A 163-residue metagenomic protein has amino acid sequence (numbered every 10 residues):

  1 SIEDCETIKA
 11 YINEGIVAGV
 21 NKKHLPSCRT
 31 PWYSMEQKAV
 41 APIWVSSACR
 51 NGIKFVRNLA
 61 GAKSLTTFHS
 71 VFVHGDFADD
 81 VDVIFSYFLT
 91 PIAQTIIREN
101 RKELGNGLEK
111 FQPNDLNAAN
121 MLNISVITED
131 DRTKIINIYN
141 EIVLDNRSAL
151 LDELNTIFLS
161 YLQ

Functional and structural regions predicted by a protein language model:
S1-E141, L151: Polybasic, glycine- and aromatic-enriched phosphate-binding surface used to engage nucleic acids
L144: Nucleic-acid-interacting cores, centered on viral/eukaryotic replication and modification enzymes
A149-Q163: Short amphipathic coiled-coil heptad-repeat segments
